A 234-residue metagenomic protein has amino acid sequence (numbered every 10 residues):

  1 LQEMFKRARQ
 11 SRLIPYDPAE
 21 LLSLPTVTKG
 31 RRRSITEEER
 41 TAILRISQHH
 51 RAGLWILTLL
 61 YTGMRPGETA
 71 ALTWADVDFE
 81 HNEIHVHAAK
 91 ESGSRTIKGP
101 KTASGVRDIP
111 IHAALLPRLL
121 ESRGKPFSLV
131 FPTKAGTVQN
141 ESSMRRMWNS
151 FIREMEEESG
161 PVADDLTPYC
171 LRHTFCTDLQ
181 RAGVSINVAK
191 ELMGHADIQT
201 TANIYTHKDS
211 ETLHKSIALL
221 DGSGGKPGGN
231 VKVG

Functional and structural regions predicted by a protein language model:
L1-A8, I111, W148: Non-catalytic DNA-binding core/recognition domains of DNA-processing enzymes
Q2, A70, T177, K190 (+1 more regions): Key DNA-contacting residues within the recognition helix of helix-turn-helix
R9-D17, F79-H81, L120-F127, E157-E158 (+1 more regions): Proline-centered turn/helix-capping motifs that create local helix->coil transitions or kinks
Q10-L72, E80, E91, S104-G105: Basic, Lys/Arg- and aromatic-enriched nucleic-acid-binding interface segment
T26, S34, K90, L116 (+1 more regions): Catalytic-site neighborhood detector that most strongly recognizes the C-terminal catalytic loop/helix of tyrosine
S34, E83, V106-P110, A202: Well-ordered beta-strand positions in beta-sheet-rich domains
T41-A52, T62, I109, G124-V130 (+2 more regions): Short, basic (Lys/Arg/His-rich) helix/loop patches that form interaction surfaces in the mid-to-C-terminal regions
H81, S92-V106, A113-L115, T133-A135 (+3 more regions): C-terminal secondary-structure termini that scaffold catalytic or DNA-interacting sites
